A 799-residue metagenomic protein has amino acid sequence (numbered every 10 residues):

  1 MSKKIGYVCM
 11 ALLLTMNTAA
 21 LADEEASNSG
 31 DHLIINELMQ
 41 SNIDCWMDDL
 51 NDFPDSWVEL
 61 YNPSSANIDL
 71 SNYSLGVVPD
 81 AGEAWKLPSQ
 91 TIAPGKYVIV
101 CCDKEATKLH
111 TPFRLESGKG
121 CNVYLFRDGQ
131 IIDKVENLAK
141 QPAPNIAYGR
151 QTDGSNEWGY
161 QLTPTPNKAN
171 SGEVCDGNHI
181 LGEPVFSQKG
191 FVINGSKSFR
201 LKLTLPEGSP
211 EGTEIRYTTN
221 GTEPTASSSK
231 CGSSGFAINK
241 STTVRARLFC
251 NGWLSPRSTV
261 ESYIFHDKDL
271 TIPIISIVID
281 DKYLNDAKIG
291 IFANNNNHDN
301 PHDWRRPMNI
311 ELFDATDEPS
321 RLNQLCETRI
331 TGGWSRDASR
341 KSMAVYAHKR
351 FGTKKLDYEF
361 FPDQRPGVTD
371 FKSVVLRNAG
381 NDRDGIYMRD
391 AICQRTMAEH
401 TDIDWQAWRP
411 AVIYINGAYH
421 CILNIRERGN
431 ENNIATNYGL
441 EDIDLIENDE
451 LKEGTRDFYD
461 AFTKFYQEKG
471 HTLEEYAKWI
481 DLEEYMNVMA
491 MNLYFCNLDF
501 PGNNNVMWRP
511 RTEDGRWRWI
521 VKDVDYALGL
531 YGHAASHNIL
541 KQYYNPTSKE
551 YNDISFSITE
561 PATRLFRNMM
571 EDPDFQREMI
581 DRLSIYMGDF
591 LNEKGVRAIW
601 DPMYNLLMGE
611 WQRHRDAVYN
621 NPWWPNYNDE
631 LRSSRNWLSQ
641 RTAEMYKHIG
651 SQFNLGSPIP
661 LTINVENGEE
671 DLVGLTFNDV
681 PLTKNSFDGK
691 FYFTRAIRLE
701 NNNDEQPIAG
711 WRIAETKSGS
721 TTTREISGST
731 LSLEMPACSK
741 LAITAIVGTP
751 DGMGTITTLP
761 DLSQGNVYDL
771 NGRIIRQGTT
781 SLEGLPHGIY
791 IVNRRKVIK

Functional and structural regions predicted by a protein language model:
M1-C9: Bacterial N-terminal signal peptides that target proteins for export
V8-N17: Bacterial N-terminal signal peptides
A22-W158: Activation on beta-sandwich/Ig-like modules and their edge loops
I34, L38, Q90-T91, V100 (+2 more regions): Short, compositionally stereotyped local motifs that mark structural "simplifiers"
E59, S74-G76, N122-Y124, E214-T218 (+3 more regions): Beta-strand signatures of extracellular beta-sandwich domains
Q161, T165-C175, P273-I274, V278 (+11 more regions): Middle-to-C-terminal accessory/interaction subdomains
S241, G352-L356, F361-I422, H471-Y485: A conserved hydrophobic secondary-structure block that centers on an alpha-helix together with its immediately flanking
D751-K799: C-terminal outer-membrane/trafficking sorting elements
